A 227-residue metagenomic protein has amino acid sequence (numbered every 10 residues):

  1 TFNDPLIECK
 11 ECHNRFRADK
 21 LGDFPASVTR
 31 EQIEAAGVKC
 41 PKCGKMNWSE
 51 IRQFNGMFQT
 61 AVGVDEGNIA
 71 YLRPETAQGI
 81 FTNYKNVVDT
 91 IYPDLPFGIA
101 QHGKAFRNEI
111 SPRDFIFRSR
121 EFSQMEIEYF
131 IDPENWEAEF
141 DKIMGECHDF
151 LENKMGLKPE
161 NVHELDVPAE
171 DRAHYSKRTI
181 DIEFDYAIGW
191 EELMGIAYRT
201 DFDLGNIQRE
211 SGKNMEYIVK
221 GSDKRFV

Functional and structural regions predicted by a protein language model:
T1-V227: TRNA-recognition modules of translation machinery and tRNA-sensing kinases, especially anticodon-binding
